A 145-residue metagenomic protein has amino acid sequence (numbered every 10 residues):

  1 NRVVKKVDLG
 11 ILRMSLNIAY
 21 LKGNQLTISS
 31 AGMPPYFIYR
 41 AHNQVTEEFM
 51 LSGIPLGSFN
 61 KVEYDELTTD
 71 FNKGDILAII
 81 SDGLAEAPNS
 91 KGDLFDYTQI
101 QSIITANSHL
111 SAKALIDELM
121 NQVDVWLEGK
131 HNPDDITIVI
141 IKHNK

Functional and structural regions predicted by a protein language model:
N1-K145: Conserved subregion of the PPM/PP2C metallophosphatase catalytic domain
